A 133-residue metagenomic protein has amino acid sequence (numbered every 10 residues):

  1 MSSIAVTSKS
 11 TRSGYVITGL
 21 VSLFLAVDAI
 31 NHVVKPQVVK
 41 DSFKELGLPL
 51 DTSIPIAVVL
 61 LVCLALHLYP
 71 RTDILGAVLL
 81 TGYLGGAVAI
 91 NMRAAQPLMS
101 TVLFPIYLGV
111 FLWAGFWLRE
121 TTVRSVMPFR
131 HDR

Functional and structural regions predicted by a protein language model:
M1-V27, R71-R133: Extended, low-polarity transmembrane helix blocks
V16, V33-E45, L61-R71: Short juxtamembrane and helix-loop transition motifs at transmembrane-helix boundaries in membrane proteins
L23, V27, L48-L66, L75 (+1 more regions): Core segments of alpha-helical transmembrane spans in multipass integral membrane proteins
D28-H32: A short secondary-structure junction motif
K35, D41, E45-L48, M92-S100: Membrane interfacial helix motifs at helix-loop boundaries and amphipathic/re-entrant anchors
V38, L50-D51, G86: N-terminal start-of-chain detector that recognizes signal peptides and the immediate post-cleavage beginning
